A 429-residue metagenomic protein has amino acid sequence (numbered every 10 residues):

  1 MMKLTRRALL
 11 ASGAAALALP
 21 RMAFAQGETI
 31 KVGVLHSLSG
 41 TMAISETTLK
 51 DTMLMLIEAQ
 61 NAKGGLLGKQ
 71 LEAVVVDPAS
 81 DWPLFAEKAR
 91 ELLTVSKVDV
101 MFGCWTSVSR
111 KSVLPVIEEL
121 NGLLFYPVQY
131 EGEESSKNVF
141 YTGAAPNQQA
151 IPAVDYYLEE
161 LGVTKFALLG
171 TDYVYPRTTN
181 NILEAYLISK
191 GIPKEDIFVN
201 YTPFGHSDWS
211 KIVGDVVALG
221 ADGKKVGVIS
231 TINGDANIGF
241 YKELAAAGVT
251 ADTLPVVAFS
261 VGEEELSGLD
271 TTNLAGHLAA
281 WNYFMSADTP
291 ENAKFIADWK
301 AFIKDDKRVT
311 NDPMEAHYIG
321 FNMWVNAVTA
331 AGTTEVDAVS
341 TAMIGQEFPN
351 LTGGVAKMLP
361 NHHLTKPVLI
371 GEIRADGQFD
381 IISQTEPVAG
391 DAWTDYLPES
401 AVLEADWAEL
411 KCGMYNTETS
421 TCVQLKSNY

Functional and structural regions predicted by a protein language model:
M1-A16: N-terminal secretory signal peptides and thylakoid transit peptides that target proteins across membranes
R21-H36: C-terminal segment of N-terminal export signals and the immediately downstream linker at the start of the mature
G33-T52, V76-P83, W105-V108, D172-R177 (+2 more regions): Extracytoplasmic "Venus flytrap"
I44-D51, G64-E133, T142, Y201-S210 (+1 more regions): Beta-alpha junction/loop-to-helix N-cap segments that form part of ligand/metal-binding clefts
E87, E131-G132, N138-A247, S286-K294: Extracellular/periplasmic Venus flytrap/periplasmic-binding protein
L92, S96-C104, F125-P127, A167-G170 (+4 more regions): Periplasmic-binding protein-like
N233-G239, A287-F348: Extracellular/periplasmic ligand-binding modules, especially the Venus flytrap/periplasmic-binding
E347-Y429: Solvent-exposed, acidic/polar segments of extracytosolic/periplasmic ligand-binding ectodomains
